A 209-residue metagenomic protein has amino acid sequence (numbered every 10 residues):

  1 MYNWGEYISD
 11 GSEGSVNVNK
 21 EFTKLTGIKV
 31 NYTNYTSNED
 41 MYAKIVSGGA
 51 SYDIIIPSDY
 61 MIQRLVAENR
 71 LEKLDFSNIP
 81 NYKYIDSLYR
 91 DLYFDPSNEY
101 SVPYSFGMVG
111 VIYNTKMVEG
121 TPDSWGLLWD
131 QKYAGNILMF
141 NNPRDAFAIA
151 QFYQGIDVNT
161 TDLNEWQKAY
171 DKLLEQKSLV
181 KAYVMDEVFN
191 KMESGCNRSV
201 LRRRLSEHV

Functional and structural regions predicted by a protein language model:
M1-R64, N190: Early extracytoplasmic/lumenal segment of secretory-pathway proteins
I28, G48-P57, R70-E72, Y133-G135 (+1 more regions): Alpha-to-beta junction loops
M41-S51, A67-E68, L127, L174 (+2 more regions): Short helices/loops that flank or line small-molecule/ion binding pockets
D59, Q63-F106, E119-G126: Hinge/lid segment of periplasmic solute-binding proteins
G107-G110, A148: Small-molecule pocket liners
K116-D123, G155-T161: Short helix-loop capping/hinge motifs at secondary-structure junctions, enriched in acidic/polar residues
L127-N141: Short loop->beta-strand "edge-of-pocket" segments that line small-molecule binding or catalytic clefts across diverse
L138-N142, A146, A150, V158-V209: Ligand-binding pocket segment of bilobal, Venus flytrap-like solute-binding proteins
